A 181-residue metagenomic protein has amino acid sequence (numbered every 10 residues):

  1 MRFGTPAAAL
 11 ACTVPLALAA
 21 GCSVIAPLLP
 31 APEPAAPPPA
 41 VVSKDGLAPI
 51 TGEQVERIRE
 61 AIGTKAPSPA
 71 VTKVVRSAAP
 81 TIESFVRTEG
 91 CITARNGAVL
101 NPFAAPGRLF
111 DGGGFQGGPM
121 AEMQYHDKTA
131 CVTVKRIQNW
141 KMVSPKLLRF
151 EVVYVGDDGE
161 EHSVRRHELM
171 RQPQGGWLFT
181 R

Functional and structural regions predicted by a protein language model:
M1-C12: Bacterial N-terminal signal peptides that target proteins for export
L18-G21: C-terminal motif of bacterial Sec signal peptides marking the signal peptidase cleavage site
S23-A26: Bacterial signal peptide processing site
P30, A98-P102, I137-K141: Extracellular/mature segments of secreted proteins
P30-I62: Post-signal peptide N-terminal segment of mature Sec-exported envelope proteins
P49-G117: Core segments of small alpha/beta cavity-forming domains
R108-E160: Surface-exposed, charged secondary-structure patches
H162-R181: Short beta-strand edge/turn micro-motifs at domain boundaries
